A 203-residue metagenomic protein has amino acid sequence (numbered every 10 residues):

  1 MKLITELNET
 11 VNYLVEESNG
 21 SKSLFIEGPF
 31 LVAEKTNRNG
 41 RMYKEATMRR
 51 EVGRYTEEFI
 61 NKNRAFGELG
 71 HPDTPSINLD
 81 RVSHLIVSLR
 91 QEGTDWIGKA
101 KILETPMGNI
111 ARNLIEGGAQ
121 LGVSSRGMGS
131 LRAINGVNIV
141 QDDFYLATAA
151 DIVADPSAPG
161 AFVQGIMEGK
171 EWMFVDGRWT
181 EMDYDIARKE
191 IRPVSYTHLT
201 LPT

Functional and structural regions predicted by a protein language model:
M1-V194: Signature of dsDNA virion morphogenesis modules
Y196-T203: Conserved small/polar residues in nucleotide/adenosyl-binding loops
